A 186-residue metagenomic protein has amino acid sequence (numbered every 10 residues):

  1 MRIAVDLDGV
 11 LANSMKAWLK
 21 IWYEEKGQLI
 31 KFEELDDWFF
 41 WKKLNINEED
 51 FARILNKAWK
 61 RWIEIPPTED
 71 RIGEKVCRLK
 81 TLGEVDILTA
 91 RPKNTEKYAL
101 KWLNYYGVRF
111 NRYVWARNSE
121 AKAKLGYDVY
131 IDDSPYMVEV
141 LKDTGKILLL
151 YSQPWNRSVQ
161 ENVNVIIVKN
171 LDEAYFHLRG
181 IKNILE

Functional and structural regions predicted by a protein language model:
M1-F51: Active-site neighborhood of HAD-like aspartate-dependent phosphohydrolases
D6, L88-A90, I131, Y151: Short hydrophobic segments within beta-strands
N56-I87, P92-L100: Short, acidic loop-to-helix structural element flanking the phosphoryl-transfer center in phosphate-processing enzymes
A90-K142: Substrate-recognition "cap/lid" segment bordering the active-site pocket of phosphatases
Y113-A116, V165-E173: Short acidic-hydrophobic, aromatic-tinged amphipathic segments that line or gate anion-handling sites
A121-L125, E173-L185: Short amphipathic alpha-helix with an adjacent loop that forms part of the alpha/beta core around
I131-K169: Acidic, Mg2+-coordinating phosphoryl-transfer loop and its flanking beta/alpha structural elements, shared across
